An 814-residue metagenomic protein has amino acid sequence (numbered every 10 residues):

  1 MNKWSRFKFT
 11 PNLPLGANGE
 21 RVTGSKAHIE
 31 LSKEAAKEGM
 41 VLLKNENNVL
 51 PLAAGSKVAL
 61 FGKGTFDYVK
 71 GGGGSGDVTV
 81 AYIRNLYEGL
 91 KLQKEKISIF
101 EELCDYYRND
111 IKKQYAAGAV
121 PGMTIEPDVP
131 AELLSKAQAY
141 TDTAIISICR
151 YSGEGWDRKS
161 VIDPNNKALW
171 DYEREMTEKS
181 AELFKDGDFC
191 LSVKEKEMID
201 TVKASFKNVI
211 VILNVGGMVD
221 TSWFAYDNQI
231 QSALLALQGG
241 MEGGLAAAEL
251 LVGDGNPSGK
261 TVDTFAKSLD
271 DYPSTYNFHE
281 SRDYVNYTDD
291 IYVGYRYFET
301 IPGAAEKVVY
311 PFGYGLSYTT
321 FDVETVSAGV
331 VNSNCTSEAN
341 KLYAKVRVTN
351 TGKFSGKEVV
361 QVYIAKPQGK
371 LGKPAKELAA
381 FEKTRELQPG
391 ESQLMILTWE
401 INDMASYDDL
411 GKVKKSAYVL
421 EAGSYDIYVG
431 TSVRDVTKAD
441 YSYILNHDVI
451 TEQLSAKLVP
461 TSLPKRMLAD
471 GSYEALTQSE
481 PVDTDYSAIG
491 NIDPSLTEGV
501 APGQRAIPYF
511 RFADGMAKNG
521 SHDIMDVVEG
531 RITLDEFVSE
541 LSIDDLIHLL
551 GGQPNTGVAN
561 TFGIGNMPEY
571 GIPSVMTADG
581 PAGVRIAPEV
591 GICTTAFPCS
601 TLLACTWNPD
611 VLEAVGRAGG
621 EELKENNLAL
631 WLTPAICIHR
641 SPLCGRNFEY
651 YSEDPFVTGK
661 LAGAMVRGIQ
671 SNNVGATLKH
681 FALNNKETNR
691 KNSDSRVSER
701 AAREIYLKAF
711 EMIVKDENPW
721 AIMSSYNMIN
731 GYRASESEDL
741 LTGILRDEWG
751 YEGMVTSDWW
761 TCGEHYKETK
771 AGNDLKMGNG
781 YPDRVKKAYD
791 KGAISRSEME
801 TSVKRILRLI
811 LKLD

Functional and structural regions predicted by a protein language model:
M1-D435, A456-D814: Glycoside hydrolase catalytic-domain context in secreted enzymes
V346, D435-A456: Short beta-strand elements
